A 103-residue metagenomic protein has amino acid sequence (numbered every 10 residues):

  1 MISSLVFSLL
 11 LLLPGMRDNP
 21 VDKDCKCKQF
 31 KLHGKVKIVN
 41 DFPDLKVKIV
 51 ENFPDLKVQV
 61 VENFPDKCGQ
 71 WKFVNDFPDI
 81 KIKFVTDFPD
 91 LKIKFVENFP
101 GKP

Functional and structural regions predicted by a protein language model:
I2-L12: Sec-dependent N-terminal signal peptides
M16-P103: Repetitive, compositionally biased segments used for assembly/scaffolding
